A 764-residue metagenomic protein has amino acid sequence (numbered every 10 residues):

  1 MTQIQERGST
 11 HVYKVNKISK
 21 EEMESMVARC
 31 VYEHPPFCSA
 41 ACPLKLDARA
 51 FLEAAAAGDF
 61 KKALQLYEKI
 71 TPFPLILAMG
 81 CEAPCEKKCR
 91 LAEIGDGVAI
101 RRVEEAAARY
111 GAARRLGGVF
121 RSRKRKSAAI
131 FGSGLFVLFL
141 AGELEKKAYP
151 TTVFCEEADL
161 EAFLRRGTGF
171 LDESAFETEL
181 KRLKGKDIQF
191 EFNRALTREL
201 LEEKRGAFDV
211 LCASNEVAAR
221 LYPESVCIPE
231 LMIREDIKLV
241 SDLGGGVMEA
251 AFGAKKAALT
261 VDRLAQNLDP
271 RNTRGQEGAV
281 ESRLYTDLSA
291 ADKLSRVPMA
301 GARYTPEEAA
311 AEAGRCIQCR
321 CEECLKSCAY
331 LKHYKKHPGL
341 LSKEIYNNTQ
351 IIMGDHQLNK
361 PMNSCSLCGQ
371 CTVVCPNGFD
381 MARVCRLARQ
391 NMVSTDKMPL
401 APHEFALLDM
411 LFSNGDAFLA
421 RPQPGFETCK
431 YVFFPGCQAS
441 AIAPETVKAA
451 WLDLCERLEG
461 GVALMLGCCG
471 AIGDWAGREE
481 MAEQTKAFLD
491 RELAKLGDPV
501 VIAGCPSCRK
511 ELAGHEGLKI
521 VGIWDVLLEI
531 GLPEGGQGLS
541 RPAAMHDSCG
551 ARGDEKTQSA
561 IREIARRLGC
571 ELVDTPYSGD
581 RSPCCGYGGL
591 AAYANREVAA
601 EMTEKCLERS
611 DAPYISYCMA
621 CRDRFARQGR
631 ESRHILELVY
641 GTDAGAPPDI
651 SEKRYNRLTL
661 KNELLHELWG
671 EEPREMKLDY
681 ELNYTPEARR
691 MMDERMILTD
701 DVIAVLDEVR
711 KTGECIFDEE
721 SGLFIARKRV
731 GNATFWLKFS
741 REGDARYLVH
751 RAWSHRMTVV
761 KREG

Functional and structural regions predicted by a protein language model:
M1-F120, S127, K181, A213-S364: Ferredoxin-type iron-sulfur electron-transfer modules and their immediate structural context
P36-S39, R49-D209, K335-L518, K653-E667: Iron-sulfur-cluster electron-transfer modules
F190-L196, S241, L466, G522-W524 (+2 more regions): Short loop/edge segments at beta-strand edges and connector loops that shape dinucleotide/nucleotide cofactor-binding
D490, N595-P613, Y617: A short, acidic, amphipathic alpha-helical segment used as a generic capping/interface helix at domain edges
G504-S507, Y614-C618: Helix N-cap/beta->alpha junction signal
K519-L539, Y577-D580, G629-L664: Short, flexible loop segments at boundaries between secondary-structure elements
L532, S540-N595: Redox- and metal-dependent alpha/beta enzyme cores, enriched for Fe-S-associated oxidoreductases and cofactor-handling
D649, R654-G764: Ribonuclease/tRNase effector modules and their secretory precursors
